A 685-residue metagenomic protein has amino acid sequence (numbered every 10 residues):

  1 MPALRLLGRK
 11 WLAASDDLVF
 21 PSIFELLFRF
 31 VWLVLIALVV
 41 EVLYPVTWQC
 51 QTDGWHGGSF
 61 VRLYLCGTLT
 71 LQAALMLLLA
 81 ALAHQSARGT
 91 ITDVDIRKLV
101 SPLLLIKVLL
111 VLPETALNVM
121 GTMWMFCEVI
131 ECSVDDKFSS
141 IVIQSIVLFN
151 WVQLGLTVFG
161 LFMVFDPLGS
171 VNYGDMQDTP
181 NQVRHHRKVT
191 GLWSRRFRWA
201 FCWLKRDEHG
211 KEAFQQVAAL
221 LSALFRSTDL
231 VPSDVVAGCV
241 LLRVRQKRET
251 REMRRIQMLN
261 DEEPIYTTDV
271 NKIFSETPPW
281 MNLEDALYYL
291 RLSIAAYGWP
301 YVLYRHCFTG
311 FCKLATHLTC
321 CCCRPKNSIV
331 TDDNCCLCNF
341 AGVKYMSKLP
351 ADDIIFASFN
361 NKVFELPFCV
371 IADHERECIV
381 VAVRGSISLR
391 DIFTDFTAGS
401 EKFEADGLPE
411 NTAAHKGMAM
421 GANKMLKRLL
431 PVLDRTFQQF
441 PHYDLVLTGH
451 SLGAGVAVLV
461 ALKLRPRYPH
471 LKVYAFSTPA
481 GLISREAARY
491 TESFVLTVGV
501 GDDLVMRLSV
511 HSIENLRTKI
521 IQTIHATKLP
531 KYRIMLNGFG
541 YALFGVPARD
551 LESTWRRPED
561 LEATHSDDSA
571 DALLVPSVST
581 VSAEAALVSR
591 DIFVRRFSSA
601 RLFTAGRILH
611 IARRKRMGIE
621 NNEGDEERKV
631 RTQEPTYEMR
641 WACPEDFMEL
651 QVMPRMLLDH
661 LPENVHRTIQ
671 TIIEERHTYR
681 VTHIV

Functional and structural regions predicted by a protein language model:
P2-T448, L452-V685: Non-catalytic, mobile gating and regulatory segments of ester bond hydrolases
